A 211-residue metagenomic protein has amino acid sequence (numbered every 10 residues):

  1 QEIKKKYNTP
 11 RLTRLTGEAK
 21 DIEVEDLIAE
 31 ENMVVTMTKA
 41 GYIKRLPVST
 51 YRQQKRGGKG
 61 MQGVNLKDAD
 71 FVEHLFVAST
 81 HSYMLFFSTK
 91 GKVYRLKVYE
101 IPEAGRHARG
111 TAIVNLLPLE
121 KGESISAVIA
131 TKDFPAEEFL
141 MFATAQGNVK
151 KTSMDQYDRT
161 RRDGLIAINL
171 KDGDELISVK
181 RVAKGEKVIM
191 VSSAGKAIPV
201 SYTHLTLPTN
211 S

Functional and structural regions predicted by a protein language model:
Q1-P135: Hydrophobic core positions in small helical hairpin nucleic-acid-binding modules
D26-A29, F76-S79, V128-A136, F142-A145 (+5 more regions): Low-complexity, polar/charged sequence tracts that form flexible coils or short amphipathic helices and often embed
T36-S49, F87, L96-K97, F139-Y157 (+2 more regions): A structural feature that tracks compact, well-ordered secondary-structure segments with a strong bias toward
T50, K132, Q156, A183 (+1 more regions): Residues that line or immediately flank small-molecule/substrate-binding pockets and catalytic motifs
G164: N-terminal cationic and glycine-rich segments that engage phosphates or anionic surfaces
T203-T209: Conserved small/polar residues in nucleotide/adenosyl-binding loops
